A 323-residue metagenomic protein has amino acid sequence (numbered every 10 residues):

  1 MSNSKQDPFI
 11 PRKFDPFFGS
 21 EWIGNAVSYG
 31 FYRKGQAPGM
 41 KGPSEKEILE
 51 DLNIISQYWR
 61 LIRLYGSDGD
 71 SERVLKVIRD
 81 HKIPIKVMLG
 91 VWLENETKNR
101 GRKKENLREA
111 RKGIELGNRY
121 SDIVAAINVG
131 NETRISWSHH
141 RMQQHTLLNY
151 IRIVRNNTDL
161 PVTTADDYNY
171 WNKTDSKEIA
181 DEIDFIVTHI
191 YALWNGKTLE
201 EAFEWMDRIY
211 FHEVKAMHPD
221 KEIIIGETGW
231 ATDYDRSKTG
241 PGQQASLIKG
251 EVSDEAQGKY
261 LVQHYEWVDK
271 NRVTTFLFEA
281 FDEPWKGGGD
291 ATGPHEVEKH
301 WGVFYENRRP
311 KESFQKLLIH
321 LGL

Functional and structural regions predicted by a protein language model:
N3-E21, A37-G39, G240, S246-A256 (+1 more regions): Aromatic-rich peripheral "rim/lid" segments of glycoside hydrolase catalytic domains that contact and position glycan
P16-W22, L52-S56, E72-V87, K112-V124 (+3 more regions): Acidic (Asp/Glu)-rich catalytic clusters
E21-V91, N95-A110: N-terminal carbohydrate-binding/catalytic regions of secreted carbohydrate-active enzymes
V27, I62, I127, I186 (+2 more regions): Conserved, mostly hydrophobic/aromatic
R73-P161: Substrate-binding cleft of extracellular glycoside hydrolase catalytic domains
L89, V124-A125, N131, D166-M206 (+2 more regions): Aromatic- and acid-rich polysaccharide-binding/catalytic face of secreted or lumenal carbohydrate-active enzymes
I135, H139, I190-N195, P219-Q257 (+1 more regions): Active-site clefts of carbohydrate-active enzymes
I151-K173, D220-A231, R272-W285: Aromatic-lined carbohydrate-recognition surfaces of secreted/lumenal glycan-active proteins
